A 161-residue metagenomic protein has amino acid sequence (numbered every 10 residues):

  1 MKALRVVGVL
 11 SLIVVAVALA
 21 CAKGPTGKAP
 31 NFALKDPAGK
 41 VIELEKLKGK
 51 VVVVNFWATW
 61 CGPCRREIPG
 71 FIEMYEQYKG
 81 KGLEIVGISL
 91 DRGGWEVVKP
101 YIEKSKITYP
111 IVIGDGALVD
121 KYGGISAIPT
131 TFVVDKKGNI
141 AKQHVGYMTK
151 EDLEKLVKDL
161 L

Functional and structural regions predicted by a protein language model:
M1-L10: Bacterial N-terminal signal peptides that target proteins for export
L19-E45: N-terminal "domain-start" segment that seeds a small globular fold
E43-G62: Short active-site neighborhood of thiol/selenol oxidoreductases, capturing the structured segment around
V51-V52, L83, P129: Alpha/beta-hydrolase fold active-site loops
V53-N55, G87-S89, F132-V133: Hydrophobic beta-strand core positions in alpha/beta domains
R65-S105, G114-K121: Structural microenvironment flanking redox-active thiols in thiol-disulfide oxidoreductases
P100-T108, I113-K158: Thiol/disulfide oxidoreductase modules built on the thioredoxin-like
